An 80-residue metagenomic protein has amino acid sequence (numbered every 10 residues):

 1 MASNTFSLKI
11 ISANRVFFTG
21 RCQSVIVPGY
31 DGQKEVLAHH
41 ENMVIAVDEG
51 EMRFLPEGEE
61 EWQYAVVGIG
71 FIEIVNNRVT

Functional and structural regions predicted by a protein language model:
M1-T5: Short, charged, intrinsically disordered terminal tails
S7-T80: Compact, glycine-rich, soluble single-domain proteins
